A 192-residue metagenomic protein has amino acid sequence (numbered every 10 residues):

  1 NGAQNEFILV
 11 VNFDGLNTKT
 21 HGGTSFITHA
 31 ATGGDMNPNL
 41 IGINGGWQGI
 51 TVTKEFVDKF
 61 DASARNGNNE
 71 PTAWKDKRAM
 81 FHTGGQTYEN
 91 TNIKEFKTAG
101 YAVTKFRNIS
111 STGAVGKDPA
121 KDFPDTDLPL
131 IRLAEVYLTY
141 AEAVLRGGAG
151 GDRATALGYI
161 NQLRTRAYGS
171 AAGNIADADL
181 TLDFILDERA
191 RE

Functional and structural regions predicted by a protein language model:
N1-Y137, R146: Elongated scaffold/linker segments in the mid-to-C-terminal portions of large proteins
G46-W47, K54-V57, R153, I175 (+1 more regions): Generic detection of long, well-ordered alpha-helical segments
D125-R166, S170: Extended amphipathic alpha-helical segments enriched in small hydrophobics
I160-R191: Conserved catalytic neighborhood of penicillin-recognizing serine enzymes
